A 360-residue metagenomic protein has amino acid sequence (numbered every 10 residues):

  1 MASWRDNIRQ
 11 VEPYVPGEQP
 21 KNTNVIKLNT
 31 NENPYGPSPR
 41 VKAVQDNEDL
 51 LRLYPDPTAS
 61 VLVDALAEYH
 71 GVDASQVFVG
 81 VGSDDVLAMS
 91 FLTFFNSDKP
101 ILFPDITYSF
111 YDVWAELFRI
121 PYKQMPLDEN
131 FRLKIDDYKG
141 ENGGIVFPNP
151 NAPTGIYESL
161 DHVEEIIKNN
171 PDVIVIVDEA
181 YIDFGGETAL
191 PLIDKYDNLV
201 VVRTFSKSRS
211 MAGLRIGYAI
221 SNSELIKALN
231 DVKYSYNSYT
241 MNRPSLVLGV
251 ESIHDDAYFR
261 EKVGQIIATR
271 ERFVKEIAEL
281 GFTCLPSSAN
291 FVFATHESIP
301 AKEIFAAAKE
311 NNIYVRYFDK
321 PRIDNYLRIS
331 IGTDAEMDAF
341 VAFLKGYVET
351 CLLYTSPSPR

Functional and structural regions predicted by a protein language model:
M1-Y54, A65-E68, E141: N-terminal "arm"/small-domain region of PLP-dependent enzymes with the aminotransferase-like
S60-P100: Phosphate-binding glycine-rich loop
T93-P148: PLP-dependent aminotransferase-like
R132-E141, P153-V175, E179-M211, S223-L225: Active-site pre-lysine segment of PLP-dependent enzymes
N198-A278, F282-L285: PLP-dependent aminotransferase class I/II
E279-N311: Conserved PLP-binding catalytic core of the aspartate aminotransferase-like
F293-I299, E310-E349: Conserved PLP-binding active-site segment of the aspartate aminotransferase-like
Y354-R360: Conserved small/polar residues in nucleotide/adenosyl-binding loops
